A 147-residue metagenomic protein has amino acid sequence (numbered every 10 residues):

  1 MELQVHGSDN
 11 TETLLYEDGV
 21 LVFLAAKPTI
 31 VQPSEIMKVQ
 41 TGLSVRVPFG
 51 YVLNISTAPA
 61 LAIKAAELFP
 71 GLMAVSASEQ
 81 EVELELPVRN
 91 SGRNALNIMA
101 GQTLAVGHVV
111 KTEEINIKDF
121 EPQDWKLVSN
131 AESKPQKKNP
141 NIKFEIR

Functional and structural regions predicted by a protein language model:
M1-R147: DUTPase catalytic domain/fold
